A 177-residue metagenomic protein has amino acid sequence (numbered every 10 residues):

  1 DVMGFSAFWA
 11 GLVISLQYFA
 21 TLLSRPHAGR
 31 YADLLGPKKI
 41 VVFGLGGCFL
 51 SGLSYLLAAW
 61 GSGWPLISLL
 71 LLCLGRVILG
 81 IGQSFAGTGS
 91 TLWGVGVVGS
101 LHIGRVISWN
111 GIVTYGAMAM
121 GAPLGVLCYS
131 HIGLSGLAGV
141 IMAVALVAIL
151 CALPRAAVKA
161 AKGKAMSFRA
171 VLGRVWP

Functional and structural regions predicted by a protein language model:
Y18-P26, M118-A119: Residue-level signature of mid-helix packing/kink "hotspots" within the transmembrane helices of 12-pass Major
S24-G36: Helix-to-loop junctions at the C-terminal end of transmembrane segments in multipass secondary transporters
G46-P65: C-terminal ends and interior cores of transmembrane alpha-helices in multi-pass membrane transporters/permeases
G75-T114: Cytoplasmic helix-loop-helix junction between adjacent transmembrane helices in 12-TM secondary transporters
A117-Y129: Small-residue (Gly/Pro/Ala) motifs that create kinks and tight helix-helix packing interfaces
G136-A152: Symmetry-related core transmembrane helices of the 12-TM Major Facilitator Superfamily/SLC fold
A156-P177: Juxtamembrane intracellular "pre-TM" segments in multi-pass secondary transporters
